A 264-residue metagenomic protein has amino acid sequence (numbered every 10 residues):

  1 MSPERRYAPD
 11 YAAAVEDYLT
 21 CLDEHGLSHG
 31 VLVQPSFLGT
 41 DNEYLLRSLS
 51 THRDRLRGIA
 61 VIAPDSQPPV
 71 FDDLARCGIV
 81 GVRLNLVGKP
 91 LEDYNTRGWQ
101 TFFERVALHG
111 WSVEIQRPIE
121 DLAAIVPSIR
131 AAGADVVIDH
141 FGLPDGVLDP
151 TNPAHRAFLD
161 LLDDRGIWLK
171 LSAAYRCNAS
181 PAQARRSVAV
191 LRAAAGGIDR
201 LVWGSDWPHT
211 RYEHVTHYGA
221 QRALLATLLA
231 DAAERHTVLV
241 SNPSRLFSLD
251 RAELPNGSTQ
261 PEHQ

Functional and structural regions predicted by a protein language model:
P3-H52, D72: Alpha-helical scaffold segments that flank or form the walls of functional sites
Y11-H29, G196-I198, E213-Q264: Mid-to-C-terminal alpha-helical segments outside catalytic/metal-binding sites
C21-E24, D73, R105, D160 (+1 more regions): Well-formed, non-transmembrane alpha-helical positions, independent of function
V31-Q34, A60, R83, I138-D139 (+2 more regions): Active-site neighborhood of phospho(di)ester-bond hydrolases with catalytic His/Asp-centered motifs
G39-E120, P127, W168-R176: Active-site gating/metal-coordination segments in enzymes
T40-L56, S187-A195, Q221-A226: Short, electropositive alpha-helical surface patch
N95-W203: Catalytic pocket-lining loop regions of alpha/beta-barrel enzymes, especially the amidohydrolase/enolase/GH5 lineages
